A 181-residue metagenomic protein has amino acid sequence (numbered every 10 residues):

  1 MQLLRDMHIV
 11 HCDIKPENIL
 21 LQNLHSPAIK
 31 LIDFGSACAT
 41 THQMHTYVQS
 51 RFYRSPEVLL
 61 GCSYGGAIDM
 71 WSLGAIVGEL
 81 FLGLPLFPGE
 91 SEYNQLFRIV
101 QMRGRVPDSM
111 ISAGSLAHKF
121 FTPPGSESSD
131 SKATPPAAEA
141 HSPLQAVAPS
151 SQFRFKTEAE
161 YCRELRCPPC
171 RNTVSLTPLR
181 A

Functional and structural regions predicted by a protein language model:
R5-Q22: Catalytic-loop of the protein kinase fold
I29, A37-T40: Activation segment
H45-V58: Conserved activation segment of eukaryotic-like protein kinases, specifically the C-terminal portion of the activation
G61-G66: Activation segment
D69: Conserved catalytic-loop aspartate of Hanks-type protein kinases
D108-A181: C-terminal lobe substrate-recognition/regulatory segment of protein kinase catalytic domains
